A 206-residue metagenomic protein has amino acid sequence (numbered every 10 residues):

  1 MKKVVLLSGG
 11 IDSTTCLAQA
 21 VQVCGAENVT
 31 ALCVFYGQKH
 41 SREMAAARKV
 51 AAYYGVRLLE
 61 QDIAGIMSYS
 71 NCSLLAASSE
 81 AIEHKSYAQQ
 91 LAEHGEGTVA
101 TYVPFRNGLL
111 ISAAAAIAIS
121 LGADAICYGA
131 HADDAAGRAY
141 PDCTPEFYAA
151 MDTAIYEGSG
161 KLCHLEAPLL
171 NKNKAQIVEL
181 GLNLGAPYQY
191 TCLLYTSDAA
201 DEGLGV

Functional and structural regions predicted by a protein language model:
M1-G185: ATP-dependent adenylation/nucleotidyltransferase module used to activate substrates
C16, L193-L194: Functionally engaged cysteine thiol sites
Q61, Q189-L193: Conserved S-adenosyl-L-methionine
Y195-D201: Conserved small/polar residues in nucleotide/adenosyl-binding loops
G203-V206: N-terminal low-complexity segments that are often proline-rich with Ser/Thr-Pro
